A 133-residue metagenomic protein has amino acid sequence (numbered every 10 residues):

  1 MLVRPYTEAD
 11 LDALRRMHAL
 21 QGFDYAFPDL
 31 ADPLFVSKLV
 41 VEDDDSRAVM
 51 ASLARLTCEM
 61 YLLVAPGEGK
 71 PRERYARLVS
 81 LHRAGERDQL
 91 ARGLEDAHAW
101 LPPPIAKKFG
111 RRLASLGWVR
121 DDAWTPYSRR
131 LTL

Functional and structural regions predicted by a protein language model:
M1-F27, W124, T132-L133: Short amphipathic alpha-helix that is part of the acyltransferase structural core
A31-E73, L131-L133: Conserved donor-binding loop and adjoining core beta-sheet/short helix segment in diverse acyl/aminoacyl transferases
D32, P103-P104, Y127: Conserved beta-strand edge residues that scaffold enzyme active sites
V36-K38, D121-P126: Short hydrophobic/aromatic beta-strand or adjacent loop that forms the aromatic wall/cage of a ligand/substrate-binding
C58-L116, D121-D122: Acyl-donor binding region in acyl/amide transferases
G85-E86, S128-L133: Accessory recognition modules or surfaces
